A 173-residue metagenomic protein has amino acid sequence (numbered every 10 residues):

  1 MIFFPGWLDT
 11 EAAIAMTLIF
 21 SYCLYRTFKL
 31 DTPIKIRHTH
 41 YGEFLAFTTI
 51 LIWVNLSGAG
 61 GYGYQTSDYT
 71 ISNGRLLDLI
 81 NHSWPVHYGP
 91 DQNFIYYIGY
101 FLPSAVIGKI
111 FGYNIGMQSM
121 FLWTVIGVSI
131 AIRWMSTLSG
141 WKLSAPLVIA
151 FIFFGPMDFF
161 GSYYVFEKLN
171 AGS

Functional and structural regions predicted by a protein language model:
M1-V54, S139-V148: Start-transfer (signal-anchor) and selected internal transmembrane alpha helices of multi-pass inner/ER membrane
L56-S173: Active-site lumenal/periplasmic loops and adjacent helix-entry segments of GT-C-fold, multi-pass membrane
